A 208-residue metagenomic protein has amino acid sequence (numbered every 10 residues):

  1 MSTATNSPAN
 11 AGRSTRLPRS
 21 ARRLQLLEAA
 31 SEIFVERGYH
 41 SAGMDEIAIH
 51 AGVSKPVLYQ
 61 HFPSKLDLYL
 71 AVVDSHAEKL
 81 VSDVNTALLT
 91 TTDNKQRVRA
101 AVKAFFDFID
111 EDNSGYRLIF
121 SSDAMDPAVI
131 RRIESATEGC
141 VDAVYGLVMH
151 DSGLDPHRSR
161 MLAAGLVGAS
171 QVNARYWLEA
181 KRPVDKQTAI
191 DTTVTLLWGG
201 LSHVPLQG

Functional and structural regions predicted by a protein language model:
M1-A21, P205-G208: N-terminal intrinsically disordered/low-complexity leader segments
Q25, A29, I33-D67, A71: Helix-turn-helix
E36-H40, T91, D112: Short coil/turn segments at alpha/beta junctions that flank glycine-rich nucleotide-binding fingerprints
D67-H76, A136: Alpha-helical DNA-contacting segments of helix-turn-helix folds
A71, S82-E111, L162-L166, I190: Hydrophobic alpha-helical connector segments
E78-V81, P127-S152, R160-G165, V172 (+2 more regions): Amphipathic alpha-helical packing segments from all-alpha helical-bundle domains
F108-R131, Y145, V172-E179: Amphipathic alpha-helical segments used for helix-helix packing
R117-F120, P156, K186, G208: Short, hydrophobic secondary-structure boundary micro-motifs
